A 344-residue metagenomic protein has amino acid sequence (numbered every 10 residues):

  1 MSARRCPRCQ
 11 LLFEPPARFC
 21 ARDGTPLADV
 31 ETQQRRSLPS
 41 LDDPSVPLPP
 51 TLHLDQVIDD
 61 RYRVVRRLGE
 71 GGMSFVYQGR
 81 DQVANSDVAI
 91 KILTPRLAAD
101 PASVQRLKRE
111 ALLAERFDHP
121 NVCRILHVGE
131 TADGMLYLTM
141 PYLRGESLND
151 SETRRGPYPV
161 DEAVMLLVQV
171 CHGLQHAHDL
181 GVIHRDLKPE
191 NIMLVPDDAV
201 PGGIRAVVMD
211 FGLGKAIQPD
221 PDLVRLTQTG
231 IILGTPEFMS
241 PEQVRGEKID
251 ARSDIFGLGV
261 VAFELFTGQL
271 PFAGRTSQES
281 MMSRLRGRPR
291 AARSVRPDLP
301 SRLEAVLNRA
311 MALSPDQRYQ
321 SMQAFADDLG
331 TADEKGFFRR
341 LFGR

Functional and structural regions predicted by a protein language model:
R80, L174-Q175, T235-F338: C-terminal lobe helix-coil module of Hanks-type protein kinase domains
T94-R116: AlphaC helix of the eukaryotic protein kinase fold
P101, P196-P241, R275: Activation segment of protein kinases
H127-G129: A short, aromatic-enriched beta-strand patch in the conserved N-lobe beta-sheet of the protein kinase catalytic domain
D133-S147: Conserved short submotifs of the Hanks-type protein kinase catalytic core that shape the nucleotide-binding pocket
S147-Y158: AlphaC helix of the protein kinase catalytic domain
L166-L167: Activation segment signature within eukaryotic-like protein kinase domains
C171-V182: Protein kinase catalytic-loop region centered on the HRD/HxD motif
